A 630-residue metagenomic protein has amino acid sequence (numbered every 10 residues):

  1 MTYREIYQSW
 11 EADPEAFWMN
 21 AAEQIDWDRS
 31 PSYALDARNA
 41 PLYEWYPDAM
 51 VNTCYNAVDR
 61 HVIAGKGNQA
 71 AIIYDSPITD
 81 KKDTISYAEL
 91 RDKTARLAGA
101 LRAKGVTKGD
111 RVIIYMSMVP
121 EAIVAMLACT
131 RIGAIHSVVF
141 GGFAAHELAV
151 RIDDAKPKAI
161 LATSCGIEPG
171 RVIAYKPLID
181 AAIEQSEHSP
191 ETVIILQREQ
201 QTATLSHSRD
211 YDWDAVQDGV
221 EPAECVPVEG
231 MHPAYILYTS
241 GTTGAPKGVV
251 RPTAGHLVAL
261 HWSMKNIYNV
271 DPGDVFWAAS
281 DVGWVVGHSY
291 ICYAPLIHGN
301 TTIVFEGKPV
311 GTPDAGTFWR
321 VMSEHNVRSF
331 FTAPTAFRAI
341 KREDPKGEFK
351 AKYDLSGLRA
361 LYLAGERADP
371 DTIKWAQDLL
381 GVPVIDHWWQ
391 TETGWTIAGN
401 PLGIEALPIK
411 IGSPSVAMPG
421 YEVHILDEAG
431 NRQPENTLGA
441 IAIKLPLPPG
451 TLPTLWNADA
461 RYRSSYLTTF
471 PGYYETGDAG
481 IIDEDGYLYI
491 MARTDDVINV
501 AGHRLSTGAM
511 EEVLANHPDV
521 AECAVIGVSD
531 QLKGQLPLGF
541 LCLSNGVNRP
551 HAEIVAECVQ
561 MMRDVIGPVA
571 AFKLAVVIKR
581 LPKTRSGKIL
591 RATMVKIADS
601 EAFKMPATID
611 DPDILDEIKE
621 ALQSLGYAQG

Functional and structural regions predicted by a protein language model:
C54-Y55, I72-L127, A144-A149, L205-A215 (+1 more regions): Conserved AMP-binding/adenylate-forming core of the ANL superfamily
N68-A70, V193-L196, L205-Y238, A245 (+4 more regions): Conserved pre-ATP/AMP-binding loop-to-beta segment of ANL
L127, R131-A215, P334: Structural core segment of the AMP-binding/adenylate-forming
V139-S164, I179, S323, F330 (+7 more regions): AMP-binding/adenylate-forming catalytic core of the ANL superfamily
E191, I195-Q197, L532, D564-I589 (+1 more regions): AMP-binding/adenylate-forming catalytic domain of the ANL superfamily
L257-V275, V285-R328, R342-F349: Conserved AMP-binding/adenylation subdomain of ANL enzymes
N300, R328-T332, K341-P408, E422 (+1 more regions): Gly/Ser/Thr-rich phosphate-binding loop
V416-G420, N431-Y466, L505-T507, A602-F603: Conserved ATP/PPi-binding loop(s) of AMP-dependent carboxylate-activating enzymes
